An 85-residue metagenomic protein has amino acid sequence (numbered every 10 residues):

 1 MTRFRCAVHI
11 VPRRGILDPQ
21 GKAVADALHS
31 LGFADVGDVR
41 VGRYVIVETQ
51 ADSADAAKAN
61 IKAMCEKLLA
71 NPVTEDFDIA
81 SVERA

Functional and structural regions predicted by a protein language model:
M1-A85: Long, contiguous binding/interaction regions
